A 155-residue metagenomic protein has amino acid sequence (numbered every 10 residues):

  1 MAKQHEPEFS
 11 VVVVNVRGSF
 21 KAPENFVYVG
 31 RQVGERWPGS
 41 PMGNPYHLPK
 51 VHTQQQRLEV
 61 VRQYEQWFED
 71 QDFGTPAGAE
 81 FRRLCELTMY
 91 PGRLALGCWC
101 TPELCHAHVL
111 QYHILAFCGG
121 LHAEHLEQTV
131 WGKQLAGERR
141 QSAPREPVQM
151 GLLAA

Functional and structural regions predicted by a protein language model:
M1-A154: Catalytic phosphate/metal-binding cores of nucleic-acid and nucleotide-processing enzymes, i.e., regions that mediate
